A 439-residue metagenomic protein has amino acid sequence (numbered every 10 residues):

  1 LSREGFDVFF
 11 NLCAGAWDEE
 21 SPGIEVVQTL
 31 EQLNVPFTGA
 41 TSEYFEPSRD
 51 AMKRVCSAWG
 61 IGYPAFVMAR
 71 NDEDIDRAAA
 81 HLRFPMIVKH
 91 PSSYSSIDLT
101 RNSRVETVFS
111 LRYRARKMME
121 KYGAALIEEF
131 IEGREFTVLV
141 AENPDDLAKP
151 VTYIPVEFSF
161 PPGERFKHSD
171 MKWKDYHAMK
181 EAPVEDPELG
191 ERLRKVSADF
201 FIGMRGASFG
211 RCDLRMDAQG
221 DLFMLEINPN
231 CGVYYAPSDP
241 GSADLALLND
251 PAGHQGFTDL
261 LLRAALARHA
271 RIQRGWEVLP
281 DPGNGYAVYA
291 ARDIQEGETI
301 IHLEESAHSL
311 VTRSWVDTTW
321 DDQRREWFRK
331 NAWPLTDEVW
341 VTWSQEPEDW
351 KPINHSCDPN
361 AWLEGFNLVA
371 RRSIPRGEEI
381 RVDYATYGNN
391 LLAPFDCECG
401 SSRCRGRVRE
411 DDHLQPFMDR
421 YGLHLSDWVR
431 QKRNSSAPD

Functional and structural regions predicted by a protein language model:
L1-M68: Conserved N-proximal alpha/beta basic substrate-recognition cap immediately N-terminal to, or forming the N-lobe
C56-S57, H81-T100, G123-G133: ATP-grasp fold ATP-binding core
G60, L147, D186-Q273: ATP-dependent carboxylate activation and anion-phosphoryl transfer catalytic cores that bind Mg-ATP to form
A65, M86-R114, E135, A178: Glycine-rich phosphate-binding loop of ATP-grasp-fold ATP-dependent ligases
T107-K195, M216-F223: Phosphate-binding site of ATP-dependent enzymes
G275-N360: Catalytic cores of histone-lysine modification enzymes
H355-D439: C-terminal SET catalytic tail plus cysteine-rich post-SET Zn-binding segment of SAM-dependent SET-domain
